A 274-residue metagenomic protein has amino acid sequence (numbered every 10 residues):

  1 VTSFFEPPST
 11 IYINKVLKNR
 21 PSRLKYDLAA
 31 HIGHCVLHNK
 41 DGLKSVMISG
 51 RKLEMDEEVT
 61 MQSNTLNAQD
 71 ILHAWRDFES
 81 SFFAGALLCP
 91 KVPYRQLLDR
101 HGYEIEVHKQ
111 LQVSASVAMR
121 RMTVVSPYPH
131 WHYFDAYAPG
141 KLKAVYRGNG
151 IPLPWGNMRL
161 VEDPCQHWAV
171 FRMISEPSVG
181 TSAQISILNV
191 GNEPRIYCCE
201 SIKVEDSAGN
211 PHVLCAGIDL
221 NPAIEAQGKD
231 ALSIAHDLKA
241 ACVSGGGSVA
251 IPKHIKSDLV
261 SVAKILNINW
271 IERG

Functional and structural regions predicted by a protein language model:
V1-G274: Active-site hotspot residues in diverse enzymes, especially metal/ion-binding acidic/histidine motifs
